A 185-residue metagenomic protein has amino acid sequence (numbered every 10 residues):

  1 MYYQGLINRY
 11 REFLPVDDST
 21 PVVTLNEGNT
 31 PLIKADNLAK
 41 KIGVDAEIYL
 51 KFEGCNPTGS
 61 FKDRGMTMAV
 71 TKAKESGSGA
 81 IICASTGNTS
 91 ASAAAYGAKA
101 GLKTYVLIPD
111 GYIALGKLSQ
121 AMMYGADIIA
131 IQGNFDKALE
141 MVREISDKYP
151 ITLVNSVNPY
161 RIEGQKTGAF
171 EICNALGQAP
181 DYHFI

Functional and structural regions predicted by a protein language model:
M1-I185: PLP-dependent amino-acid enzyme catalytic core
